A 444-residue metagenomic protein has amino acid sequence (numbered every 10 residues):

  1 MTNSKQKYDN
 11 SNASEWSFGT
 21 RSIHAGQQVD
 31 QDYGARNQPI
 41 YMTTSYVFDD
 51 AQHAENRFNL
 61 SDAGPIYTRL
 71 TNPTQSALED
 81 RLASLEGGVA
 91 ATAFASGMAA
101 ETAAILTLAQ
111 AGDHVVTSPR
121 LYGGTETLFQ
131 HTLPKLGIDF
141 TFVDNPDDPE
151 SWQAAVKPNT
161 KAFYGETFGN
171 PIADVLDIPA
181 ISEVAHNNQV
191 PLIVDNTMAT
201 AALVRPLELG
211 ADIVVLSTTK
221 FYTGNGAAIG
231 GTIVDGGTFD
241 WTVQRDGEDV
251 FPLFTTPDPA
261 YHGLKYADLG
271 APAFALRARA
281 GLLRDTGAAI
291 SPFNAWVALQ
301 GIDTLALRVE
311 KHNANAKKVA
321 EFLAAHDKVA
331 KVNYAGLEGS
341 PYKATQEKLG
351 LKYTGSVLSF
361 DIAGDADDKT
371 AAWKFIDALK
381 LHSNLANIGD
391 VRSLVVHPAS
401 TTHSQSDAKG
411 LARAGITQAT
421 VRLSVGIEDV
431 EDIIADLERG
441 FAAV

Functional and structural regions predicted by a protein language model:
T2-K7, Q130-H131, D139-F140, P158-K161 (+5 more regions): PLP-dependent enzyme catalytic core of the Aspartate aminotransferase-like
T2-N72, D80-R81: N-terminal "arm"/small-domain region of PLP-dependent enzymes with the aminotransferase-like
K7-S14, S22-Q31, A91-A325, N333: Conserved PLP-enzyme active-site core in the AAT-like
N12, V309, K317, E321-A324 (+2 more regions): Conserved C-terminal alpha-helix-loop-beta "cap" of PLP-dependent enzymes that closes/shapes the active-site mouth
Q27-V29, M42-F48, K220, G237-T238 (+6 more regions): Glycine-rich beta-alpha junction loops
D50-T102, G124-T132: Conserved N-terminal alpha-helix of the aminotransferase class I/II PLP-enzyme fold
A63, V89, N294, A298 (+3 more regions): Short amphipathic alpha-helical segments
